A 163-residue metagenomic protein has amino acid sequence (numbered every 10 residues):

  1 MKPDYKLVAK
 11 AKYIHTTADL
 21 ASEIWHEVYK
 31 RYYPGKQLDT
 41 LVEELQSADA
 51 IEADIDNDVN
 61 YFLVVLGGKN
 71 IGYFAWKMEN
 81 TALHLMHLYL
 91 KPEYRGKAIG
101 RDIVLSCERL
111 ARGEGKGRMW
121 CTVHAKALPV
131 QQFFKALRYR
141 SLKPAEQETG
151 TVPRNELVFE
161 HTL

Functional and structural regions predicted by a protein language model:
D4-E93, V104-S106, L110, E114 (+2 more regions): Acetyl-CoA-dependent GNAT
L90, H124-A125: Short amphipathic helical patch at the helix-1/turn junction of helix-turn-helix
Y94, A98: Glycine-rich phosphate-binding loop
R101: Residues forming the Rossmann-fold NAD(P)(H) cofactor-binding site
W120-H124, K135-E156: Conserved catalytic-core motifs of GNAT/GCN5-like acyltransferases
V130: Helix-turn-helix
